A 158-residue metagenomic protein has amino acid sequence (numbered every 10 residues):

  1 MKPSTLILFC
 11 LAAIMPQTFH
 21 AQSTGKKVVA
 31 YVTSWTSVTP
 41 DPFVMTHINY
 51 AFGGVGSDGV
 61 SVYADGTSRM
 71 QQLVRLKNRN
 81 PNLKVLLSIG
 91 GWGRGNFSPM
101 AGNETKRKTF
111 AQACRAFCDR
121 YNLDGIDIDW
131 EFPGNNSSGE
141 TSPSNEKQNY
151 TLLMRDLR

Functional and structural regions predicted by a protein language model:
M1-Q22: Bacterial Sec-dependent N-terminal signal peptides
Q22-C118, G134-N135, S142-D156: Glycan-recognition patch characteristic of GH18 chitinases/ENGases and related GlcNAc/peptidoglycan-binding proteins
I126-P133: Mobile, glycine-rich extracellular loop/lid and propeptide segments that shape or gate substrate/ligand access
